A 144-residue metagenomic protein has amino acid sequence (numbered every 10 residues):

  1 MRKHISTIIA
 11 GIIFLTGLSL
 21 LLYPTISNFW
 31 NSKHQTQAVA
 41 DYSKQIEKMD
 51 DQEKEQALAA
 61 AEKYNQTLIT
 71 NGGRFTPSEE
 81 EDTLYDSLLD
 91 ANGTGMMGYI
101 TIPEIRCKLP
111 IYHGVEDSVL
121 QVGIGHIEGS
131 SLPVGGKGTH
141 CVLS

Functional and structural regions predicted by a protein language model:
M1-F14: N-terminal Sec-pathway targeting helices
F14-S144: Solvent-exposed, non-transmembrane regions of membrane-associated and secreted proteins
